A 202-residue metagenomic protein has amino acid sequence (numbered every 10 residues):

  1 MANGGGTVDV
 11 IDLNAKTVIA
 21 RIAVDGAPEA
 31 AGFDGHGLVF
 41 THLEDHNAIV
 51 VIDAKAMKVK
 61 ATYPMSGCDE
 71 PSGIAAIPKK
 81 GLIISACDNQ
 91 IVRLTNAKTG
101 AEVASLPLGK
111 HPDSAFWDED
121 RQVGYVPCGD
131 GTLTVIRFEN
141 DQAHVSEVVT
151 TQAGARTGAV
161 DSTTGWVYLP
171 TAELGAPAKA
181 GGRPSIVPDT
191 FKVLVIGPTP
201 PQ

Functional and structural regions predicted by a protein language model:
M1-Q202: Predominantly soluble domains enriched in secretory-pathway, periplasmic, or organellar proteins
